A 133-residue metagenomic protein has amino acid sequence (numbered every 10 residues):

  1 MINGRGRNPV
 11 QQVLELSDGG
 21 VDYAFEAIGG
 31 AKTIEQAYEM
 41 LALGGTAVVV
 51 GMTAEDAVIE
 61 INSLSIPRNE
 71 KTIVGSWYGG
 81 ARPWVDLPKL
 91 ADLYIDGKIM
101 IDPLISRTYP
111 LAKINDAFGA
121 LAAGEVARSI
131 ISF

Functional and structural regions predicted by a protein language model:
M1-Q36: Adenosine-nucleotide cofactor-binding segment
I2, D22-E26, V50-M52, S76-G79 (+1 more regions): Glycine- and other small-residue-rich loops at beta-strand/loop junctions that grip anionic moieties
R7, T53-A54: Flexible glycine-rich beta->alpha loop in the catalytic core of nucleotide-sugar glycosyltransferases
D18, G29, A42, A122 (+1 more regions): Short conserved AdoMet
K32-L43, V49: Rossmann-fold NAD(P) dinucleotide-binding segment
K32-T33, D56, A81: Short glycine-rich, flexible loops that bind phosphorylated cofactors or substrates
E35-E39, W84-F133: C-terminal hydrophobic helical "lid"/dimerization subdomain of Rossmann-like NAD(P)H-dependent oxidoreductases
G45-V48, E60-P103: Rossmann-fold dehydrogenase core element
